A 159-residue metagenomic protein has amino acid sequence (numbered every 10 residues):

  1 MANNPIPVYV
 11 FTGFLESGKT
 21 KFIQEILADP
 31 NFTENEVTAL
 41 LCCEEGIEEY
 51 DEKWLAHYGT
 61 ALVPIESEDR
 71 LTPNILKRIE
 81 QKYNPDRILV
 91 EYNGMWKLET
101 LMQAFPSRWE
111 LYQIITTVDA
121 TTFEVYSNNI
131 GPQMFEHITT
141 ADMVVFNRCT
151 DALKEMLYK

Functional and structural regions predicted by a protein language model:
A2-T12, E16-Y126: Nucleotide-state-sensitive switch-loop elements of NTP-binding domains
G59, A141-D142: Short, well-ordered alpha-helix to beta-strand connector turns
K82, F135-I138: A short, aliphatic-rich alpha-helical micro-motif
E91, H137-T140: Unusually extended, aromatic-enriched hydrophobic runs near protein termini
Q113, D142-M143: Well-ordered beta-strand positions
N129-Q133: Charged helix-capping and loop-helix junction motifs
F135, M143-K159: Canonical P-loop GTPase G-domain recognition
